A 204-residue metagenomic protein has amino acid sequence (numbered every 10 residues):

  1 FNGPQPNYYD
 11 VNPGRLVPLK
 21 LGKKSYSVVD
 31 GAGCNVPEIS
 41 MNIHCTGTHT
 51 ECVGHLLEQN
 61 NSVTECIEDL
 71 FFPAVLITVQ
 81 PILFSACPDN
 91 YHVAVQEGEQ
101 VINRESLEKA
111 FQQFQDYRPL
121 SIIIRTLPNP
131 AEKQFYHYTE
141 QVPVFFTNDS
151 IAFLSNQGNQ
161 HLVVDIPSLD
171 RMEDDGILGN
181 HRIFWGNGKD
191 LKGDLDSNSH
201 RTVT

Functional and structural regions predicted by a protein language model:
F1-T204: Active-/binding-site microenvironments in catalytic and ligand-binding cores
